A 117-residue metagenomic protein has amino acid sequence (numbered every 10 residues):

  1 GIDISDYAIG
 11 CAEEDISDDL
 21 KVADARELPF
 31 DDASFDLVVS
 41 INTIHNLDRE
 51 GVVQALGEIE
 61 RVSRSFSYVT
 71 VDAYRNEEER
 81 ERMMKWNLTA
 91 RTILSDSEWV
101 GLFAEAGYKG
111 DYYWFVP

Functional and structural regions predicted by a protein language model:
G1-P29, L47-V62, F66-P117: Class I (Rossmann-like) S-adenosyl-L-methionine-dependent methyltransferase catalytic domain, capturing the SAM-binding
V39: A conserved beta-strand element that flanks and buttresses the S-adenosyl-L-methionine
T43: Hydrophobic adenine-recognition pocket in adenosine-nucleotide-binding enzymes
